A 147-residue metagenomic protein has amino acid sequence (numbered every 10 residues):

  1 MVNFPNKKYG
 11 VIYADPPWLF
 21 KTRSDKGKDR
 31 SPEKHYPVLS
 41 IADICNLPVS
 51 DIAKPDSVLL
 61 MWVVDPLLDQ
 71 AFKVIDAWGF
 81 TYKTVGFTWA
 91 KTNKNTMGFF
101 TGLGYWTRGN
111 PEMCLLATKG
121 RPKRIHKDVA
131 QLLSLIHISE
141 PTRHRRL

Functional and structural regions predicted by a protein language model:
M1-M61: SAM-dependent methyltransferase catalytic-core segment centered on the flexible catalytic loop and adjoining short
K7, K54, T81, K127-D128: Structured loop/turn residues at beta-strand edges in well-structured enzyme cores
P16, D65, K119: Residues immediately flanking
F20-R23, L68-A71, N95, R124-I125: Short catalytic/ligand-binding loop motif for oxyanion handling, primarily in non-cytosolic enzymes, centered on
A42-N95: Conserved Class I SAM-dependent methyltransferase catalytic core
A77, V129-L135: S-adenosyl-L-methionine-dependent DNA methyltransferase catalytic core
K83-I125, A130: Class I S-adenosyl-L-methionine
I136-L147: Single conserved hydrophobic/aromatic residue that forms the stacking wall/gate of nucleotide- or nucleobase-binding
